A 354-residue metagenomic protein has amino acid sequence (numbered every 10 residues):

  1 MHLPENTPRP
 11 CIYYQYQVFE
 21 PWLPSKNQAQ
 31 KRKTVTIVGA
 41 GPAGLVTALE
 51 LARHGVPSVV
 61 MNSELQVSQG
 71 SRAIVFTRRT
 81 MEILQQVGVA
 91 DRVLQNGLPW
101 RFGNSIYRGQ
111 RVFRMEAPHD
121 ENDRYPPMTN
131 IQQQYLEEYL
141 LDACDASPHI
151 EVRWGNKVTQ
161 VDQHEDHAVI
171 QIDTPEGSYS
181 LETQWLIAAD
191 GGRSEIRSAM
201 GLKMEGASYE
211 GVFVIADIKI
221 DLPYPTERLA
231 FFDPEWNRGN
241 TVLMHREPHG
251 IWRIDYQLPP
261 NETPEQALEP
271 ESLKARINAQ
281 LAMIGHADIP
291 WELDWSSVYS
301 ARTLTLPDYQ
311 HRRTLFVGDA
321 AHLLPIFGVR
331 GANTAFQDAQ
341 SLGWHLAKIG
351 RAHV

Functional and structural regions predicted by a protein language model:
M1-V35, R53-H54: Extreme N-terminal leader/targeting segments of oxidoreductases
E5, Q69-D145, D162, H245: Active-site-adjacent segment of FAD-dependent monooxygenases/related oxidoreductases
K31, E176-W185: Core beta-strand elements of the Rossmann-like FAD/NAD(P) dinucleotide-binding domain in flavoenzyme oxidoreductases
I37-P57, L140, A188, L293 (+1 more regions): Conserved mid-domain beta->alpha element of the FAD-binding
A52-R72: Glycine-rich FAD pyrophosphate-binding loop
Q95, R111, L141-D142, E165-H167 (+2 more regions): Conserved FAD-binding catalytic core of PHBH/FMO-like flavoproteins
W154-V169: A conserved short coil-to-beta-strand element within the FAD-binding core of flavoproteins
